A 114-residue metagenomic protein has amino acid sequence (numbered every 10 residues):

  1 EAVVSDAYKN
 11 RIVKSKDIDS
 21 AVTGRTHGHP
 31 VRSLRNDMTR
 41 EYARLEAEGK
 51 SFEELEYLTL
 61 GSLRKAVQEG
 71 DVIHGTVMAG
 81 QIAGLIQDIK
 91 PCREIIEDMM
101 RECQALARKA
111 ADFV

Functional and structural regions predicted by a protein language model:
E1-V114: Conserved active-site-proximal phosphate/metal-binding subdomains
